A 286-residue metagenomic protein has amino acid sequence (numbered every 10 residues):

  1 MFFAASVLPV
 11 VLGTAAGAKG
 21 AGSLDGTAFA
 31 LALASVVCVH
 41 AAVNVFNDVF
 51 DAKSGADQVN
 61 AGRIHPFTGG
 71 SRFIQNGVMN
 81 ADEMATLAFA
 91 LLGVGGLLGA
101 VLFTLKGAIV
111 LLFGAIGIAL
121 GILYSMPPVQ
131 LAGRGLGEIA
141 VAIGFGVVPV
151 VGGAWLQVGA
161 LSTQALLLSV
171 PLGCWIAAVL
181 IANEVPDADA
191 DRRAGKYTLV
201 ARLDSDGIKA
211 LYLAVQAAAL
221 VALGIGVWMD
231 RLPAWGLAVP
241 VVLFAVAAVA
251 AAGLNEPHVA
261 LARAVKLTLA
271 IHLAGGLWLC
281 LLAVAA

Functional and structural regions predicted by a protein language model:
M1-L31, S35, V129, G137: Topogenic membrane-insertion module of multi-pass membrane proteins
A4-G13, I139-A154, A201-S205, K266-L279: Small-residue-rich segments of transmembrane alpha-helices in multi-pass membrane proteins, especially helix faces
A21-F46, L112-A119, S162-A182: Membrane-embedded alpha-helical segments that form the functional core of polytopic membrane enzymes, especially those
C38-I64, A177-V200: Acidic (Asp/Glu-rich) catalytic motifs at the cytosolic membrane interface
A61-T104, V200-R231, L269, L273-G275: Multi-pass membrane catalytic core of lipid/isoprenoid biosynthesis enzymes
G70-A160: Intramembrane alpha-helical segments
I139-A188, R192-A194, D206-A210: Functional transmembrane core segments of multi-pass inner-membrane proteins
W228-A286: Extended hydrophobic alpha-helices typical of membrane-associated regions
